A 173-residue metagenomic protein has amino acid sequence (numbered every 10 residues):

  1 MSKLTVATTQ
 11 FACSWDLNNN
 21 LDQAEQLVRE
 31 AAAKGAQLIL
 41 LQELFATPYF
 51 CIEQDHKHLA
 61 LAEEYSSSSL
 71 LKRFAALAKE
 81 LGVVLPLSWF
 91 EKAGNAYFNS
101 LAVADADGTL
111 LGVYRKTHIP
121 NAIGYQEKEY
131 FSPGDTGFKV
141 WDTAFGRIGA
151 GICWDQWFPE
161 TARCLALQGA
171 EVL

Functional and structural regions predicted by a protein language model:
M1-V6: Extreme N-terminal starter segment of soluble prokaryotic enzymes
A7, V84-P86, G149, L173: Structural detector of well-ordered beta-strand residues that form the stable sheet scaffold of enzyme domains
T8, L41, C153: Generic enzyme active-site microenvironment
Q10-L17: Short polar catalytic/cofactor-binding loops
F11, L44, D155-Q156: Active-site metal-binding loops of divalent metal-dependent hydrolases
L17, Q26-D107, V113: Cys-nucleophile CN-hydrolase/nitrilase-fold catalytic domain and related Cys-dependent amidase chemistry that acts on
N19-E30, Q156-L165: Short, acidic/polar
E63, K92-V172: Active-site catalytic loop in hydrolytic enzyme cores
